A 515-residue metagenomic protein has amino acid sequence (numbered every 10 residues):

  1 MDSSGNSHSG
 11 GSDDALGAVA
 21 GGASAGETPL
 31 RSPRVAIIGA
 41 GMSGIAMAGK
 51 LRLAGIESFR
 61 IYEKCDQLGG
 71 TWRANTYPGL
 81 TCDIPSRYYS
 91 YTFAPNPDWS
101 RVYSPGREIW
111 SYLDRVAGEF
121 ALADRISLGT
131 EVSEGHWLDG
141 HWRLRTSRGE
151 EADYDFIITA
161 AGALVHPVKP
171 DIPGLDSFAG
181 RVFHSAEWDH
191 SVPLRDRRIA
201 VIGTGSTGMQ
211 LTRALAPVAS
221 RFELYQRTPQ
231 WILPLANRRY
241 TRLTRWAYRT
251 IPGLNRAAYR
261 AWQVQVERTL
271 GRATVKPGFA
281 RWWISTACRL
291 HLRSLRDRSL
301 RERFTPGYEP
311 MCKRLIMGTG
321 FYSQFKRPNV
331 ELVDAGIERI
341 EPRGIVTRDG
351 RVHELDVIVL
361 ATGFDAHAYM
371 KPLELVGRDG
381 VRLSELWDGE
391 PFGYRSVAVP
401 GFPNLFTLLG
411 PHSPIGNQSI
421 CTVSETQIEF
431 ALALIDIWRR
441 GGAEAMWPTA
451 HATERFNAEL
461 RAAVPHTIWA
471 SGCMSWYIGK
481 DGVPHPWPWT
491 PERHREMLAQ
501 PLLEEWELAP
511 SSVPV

Functional and structural regions predicted by a protein language model:
G26-S32, A36-M42, A46-Q67, I157-A287 (+5 more regions): Rossmann-like dinucleotide-binding core of oxidoreductases
L30-I126, Q226-R227, H291-S299: Beta1-alpha1 glycine-rich phosphate/pyrophosphate-binding loop at the start of Rossmann-like nucleotide-binding domains
N96-R115, K276-W282, Y308-G320: Short beta-strand to alpha-helix junction loop
R101-V165, R339: Feature captures the FAD/FMN-dependent oxidoreductase FAD-binding
S147-F156, R195, R348-V357: Core beta-strand elements of the Rossmann-like FAD/NAD(P) dinucleotide-binding domain in flavoenzyme oxidoreductases
W282-E354: Alpha/beta-hydrolase fold catalytic core
A361-I435: Glycine/threonine-rich phosphate-binding loop and adjacent beta-strand/alpha-helix elements that clamp
T422-E425, E429-V515: C-terminal active-site-capping segments
